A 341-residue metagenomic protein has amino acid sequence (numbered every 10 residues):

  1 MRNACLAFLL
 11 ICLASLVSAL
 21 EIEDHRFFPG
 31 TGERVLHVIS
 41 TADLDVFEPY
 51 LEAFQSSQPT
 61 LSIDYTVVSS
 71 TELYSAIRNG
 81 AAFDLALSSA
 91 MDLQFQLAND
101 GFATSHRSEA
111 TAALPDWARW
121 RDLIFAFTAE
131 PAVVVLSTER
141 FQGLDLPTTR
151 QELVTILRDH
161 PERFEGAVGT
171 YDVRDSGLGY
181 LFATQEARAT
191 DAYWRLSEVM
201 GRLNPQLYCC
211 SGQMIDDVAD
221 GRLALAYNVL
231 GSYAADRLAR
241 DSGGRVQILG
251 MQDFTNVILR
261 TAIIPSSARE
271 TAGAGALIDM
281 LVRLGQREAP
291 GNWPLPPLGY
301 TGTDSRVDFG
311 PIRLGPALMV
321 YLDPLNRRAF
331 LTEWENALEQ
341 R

Functional and structural regions predicted by a protein language model:
A19-Q96: Early extracytoplasmic/lumenal segment of secretory-pathway proteins
T41, E48, I77, A90-Q94 (+1 more regions): Extracytoplasmic ligand-binding site segments that recognize negatively charged/polar headgroups
Y50, A192, L196, R269-L281 (+1 more regions): Short amphipathic alpha-helical coupling segments at ligand-binding clamshell hinges and other catalytic/signaling
D92-L97, A219, L223-G244: A ligand-binding cleft/hinge motif common to bilobed small-molecule-binding domains
A103-A112, L123-A126, A239-N256, P265-S267: Short beta-strand->loop
V133-R140, A183-T184, I258-E270, A289-N292: A bilobed periplasmic-binding-protein/Venus flytrap-type ligand-binding module shared by bacterial periplasmic
P161-R163, M280-T303: Periplasmic-binding protein-like
S305-R341: Extracellular/periplasmic bilobal clamshell ligand-binding domains
